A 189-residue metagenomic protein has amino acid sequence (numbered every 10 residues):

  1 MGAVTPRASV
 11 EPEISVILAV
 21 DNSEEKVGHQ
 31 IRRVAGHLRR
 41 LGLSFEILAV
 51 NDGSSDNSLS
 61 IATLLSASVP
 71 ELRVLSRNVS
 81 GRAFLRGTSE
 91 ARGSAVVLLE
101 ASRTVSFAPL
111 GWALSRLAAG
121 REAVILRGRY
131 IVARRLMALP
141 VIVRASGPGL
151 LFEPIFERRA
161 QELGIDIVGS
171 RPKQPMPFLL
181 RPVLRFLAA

Functional and structural regions predicted by a protein language model:
M1-G36, L43: N-proximal low-complexity "stem/linker" segments adjacent to membrane-targeting elements
S15, N51-S54, S76: Structural signature of the Rossmann-like NAD(P)-dependent dehydrogenase/reductase core
F45, L59-R86, E90: Conserved donor nucleotide-binding strand/loop of the catalytic core
N51-L59, R103: A conserved acidic beta->alpha catalytic loop
R77, L99-A101: Catalytic metal- and UDP-sugar-binding loop of GT-A-like glycosyltransferases, i.e., residues flanking the conserved
G81-F84, T88, T104, A108 (+1 more regions): Conserved catalytic loops of nucleotide-sugar-dependent glycosyltransferases that act on lipid-linked
G93, A101-T104: Short acidic donor-binding/metal-coordinating loop in glycosyltransferase active sites
V96: Short aromatic/hydrophobic "clamp" motif used to bind/position activated sugar donors
